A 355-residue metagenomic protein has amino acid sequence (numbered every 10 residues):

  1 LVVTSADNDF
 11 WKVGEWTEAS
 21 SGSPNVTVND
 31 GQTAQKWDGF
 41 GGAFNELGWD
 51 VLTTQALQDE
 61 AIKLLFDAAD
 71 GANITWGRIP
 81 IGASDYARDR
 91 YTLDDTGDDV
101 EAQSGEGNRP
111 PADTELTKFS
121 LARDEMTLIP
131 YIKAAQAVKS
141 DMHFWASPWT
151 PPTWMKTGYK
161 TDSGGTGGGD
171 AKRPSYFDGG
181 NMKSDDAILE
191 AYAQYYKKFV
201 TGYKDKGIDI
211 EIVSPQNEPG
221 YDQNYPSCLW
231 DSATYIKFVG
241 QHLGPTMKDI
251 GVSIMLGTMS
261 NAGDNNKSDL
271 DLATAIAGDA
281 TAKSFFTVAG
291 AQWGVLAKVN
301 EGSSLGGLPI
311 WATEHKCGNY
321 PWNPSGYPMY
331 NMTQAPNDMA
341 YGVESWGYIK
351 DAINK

Functional and structural regions predicted by a protein language model:
L1-P24, V28, F144-A146, A193-I212 (+1 more regions): Substrate-binding and catalytic surfaces of secreted/luminal carbohydrate-active proteins
D7-I210, Q241: N-terminal catalytic cores of secreted or lumenal carbohydrate-active enzymes
